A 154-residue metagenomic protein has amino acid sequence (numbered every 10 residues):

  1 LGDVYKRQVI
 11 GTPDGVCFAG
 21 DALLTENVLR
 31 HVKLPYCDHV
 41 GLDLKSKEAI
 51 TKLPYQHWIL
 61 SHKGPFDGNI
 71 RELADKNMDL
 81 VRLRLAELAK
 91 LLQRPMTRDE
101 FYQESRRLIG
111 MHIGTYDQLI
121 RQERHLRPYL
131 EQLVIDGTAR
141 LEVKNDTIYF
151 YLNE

Functional and structural regions predicted by a protein language model:
L1-Y5: Short, small-residue-biased leader/transition segments that mark boundaries at the very start of proteins
K6-R82: Metallo-beta-lactamase
L83-L91: Pre-recognition alpha-helix immediately N-terminal to the DNA-recognition helix within helix-turn-helix or winged-helix
K90-E154: C-terminal regulatory/interaction regions
